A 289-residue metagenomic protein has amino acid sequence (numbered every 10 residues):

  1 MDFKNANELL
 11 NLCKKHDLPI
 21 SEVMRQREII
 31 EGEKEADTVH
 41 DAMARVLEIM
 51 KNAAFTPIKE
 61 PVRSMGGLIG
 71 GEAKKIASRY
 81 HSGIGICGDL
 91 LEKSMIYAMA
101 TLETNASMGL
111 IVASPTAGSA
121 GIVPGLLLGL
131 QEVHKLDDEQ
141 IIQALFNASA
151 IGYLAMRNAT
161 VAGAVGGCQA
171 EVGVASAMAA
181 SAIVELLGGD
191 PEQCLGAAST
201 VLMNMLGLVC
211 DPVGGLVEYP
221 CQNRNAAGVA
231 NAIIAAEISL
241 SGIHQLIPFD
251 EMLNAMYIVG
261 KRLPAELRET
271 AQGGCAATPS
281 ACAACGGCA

Functional and structural regions predicted by a protein language model:
M1-G109, V133, G242, F249-A289: Generic N-terminal targeting/processing segments that precede catalytic cores or assembly contacts
G85, S114-A117, E139, G163-E171 (+2 more regions): Alpha-helix capping and helix-loop boundary segments enriched in small/acidic/polar residues
I86, A113-A120, E132, L136-D137 (+2 more regions): Glycine- and small hydrophobic-enriched segments that form the cores of compact globular domains
G88-N105, Q140-A159, M203-P212, A271: Acidic-glycine-rich active-site phosphate/pyrophosphate-binding loop
E103-L128, Q169-S176: Glycine/serine-rich anion-binding loops at beta->alpha junctions that coordinate negatively charged ligand groups
P124-K135, A180-G188: Alpha-helical support elements that line or immediately flank enzyme active sites and cofactor-binding pockets
N147-M178, A182, N204-N231: A structural-propensity feature for long, helix-poor, extended segments
E185-A289: Functionally critical mobile loop/hinge segments
